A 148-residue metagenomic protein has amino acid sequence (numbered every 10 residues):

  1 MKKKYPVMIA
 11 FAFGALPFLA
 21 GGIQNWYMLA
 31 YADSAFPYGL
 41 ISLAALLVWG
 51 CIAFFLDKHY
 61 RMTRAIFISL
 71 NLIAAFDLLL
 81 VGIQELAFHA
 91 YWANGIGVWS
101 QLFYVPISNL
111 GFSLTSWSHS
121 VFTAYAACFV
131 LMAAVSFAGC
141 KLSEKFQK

Functional and structural regions predicted by a protein language model:
M1-V48: Transmembrane alpha-helical insertion/packing segments
A20-A32, F55-D57, V81-A90: Juxtamembrane "helix-exit" motif on the non-cytosolic side of transmembrane helices
I41-S69: Canonical alpha-helical transmembrane segments
A44-I52, Y125-G139: Hydrophobic cores of alpha-helical transmembrane segments in multi-pass inner/ER membrane proteins, independent
K58, A138-K148: Membrane-interface capping segments at transmembrane-helix boundaries
I68-A93: Hydrophobic alpha-helical membrane-insertion segments
N94-F112: Short hydrophobic, aromatic-rich alpha-helical segments embedded in or entering the lipid bilayer of multi-pass
I107-A134: Hydrophobic alpha-helical transmembrane segments
